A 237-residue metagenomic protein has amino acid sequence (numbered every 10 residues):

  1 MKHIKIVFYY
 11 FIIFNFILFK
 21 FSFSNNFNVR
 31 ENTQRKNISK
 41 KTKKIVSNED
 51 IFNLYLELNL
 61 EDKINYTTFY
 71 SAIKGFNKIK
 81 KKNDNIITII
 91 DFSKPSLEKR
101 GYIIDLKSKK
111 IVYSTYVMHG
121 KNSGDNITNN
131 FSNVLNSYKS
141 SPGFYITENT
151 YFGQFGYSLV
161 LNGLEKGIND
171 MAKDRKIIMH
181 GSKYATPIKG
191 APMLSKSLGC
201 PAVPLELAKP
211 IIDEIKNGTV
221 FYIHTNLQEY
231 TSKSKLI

Functional and structural regions predicted by a protein language model:
M1-E31: Bacterial Sec-dependent N-terminal signal peptides
F27-L198, E206-T219, Q228-I237: Cell wall/extracellular polymer interaction/catalysis modules
